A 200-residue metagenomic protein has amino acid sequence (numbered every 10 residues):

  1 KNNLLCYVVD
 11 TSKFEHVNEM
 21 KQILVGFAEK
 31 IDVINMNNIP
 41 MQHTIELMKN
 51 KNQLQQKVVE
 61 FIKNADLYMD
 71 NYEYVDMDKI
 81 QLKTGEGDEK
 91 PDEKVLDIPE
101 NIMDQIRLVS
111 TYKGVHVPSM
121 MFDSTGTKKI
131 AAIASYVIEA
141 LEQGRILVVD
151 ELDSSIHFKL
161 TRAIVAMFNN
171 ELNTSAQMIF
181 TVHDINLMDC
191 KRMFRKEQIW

Functional and structural regions predicted by a protein language model:
K1-K83: Electropositive, glycine-dotted interaction segments that contact anionic polymers or phosphate-rich ligands
F14, P91-D92, R195: Helix N-terminus capping/helix-initiation residues
N50-L54, I98-E100, F122-T125: Short, contiguous, pocket-lining structural segments that sit at or immediately flank catalytic/ligand-binding sites
Q55-F61, V95-D97, N186-C190: Intrinsically disordered, low-complexity boundary segments flanking structured domains
N64-L67, N101-M103, F194-R195: A generic structural signal for short, non-catalytic loop/turn and secondary-structure boundary residues
K83-V95: Charged, often glycine-rich, active-site loop that binds/positions anionic groups
D92-Y112: Pre-Walker A segment
Q105-W200: Switch/communication elements of ASCE P-loop NTPase nucleotide-binding domains
